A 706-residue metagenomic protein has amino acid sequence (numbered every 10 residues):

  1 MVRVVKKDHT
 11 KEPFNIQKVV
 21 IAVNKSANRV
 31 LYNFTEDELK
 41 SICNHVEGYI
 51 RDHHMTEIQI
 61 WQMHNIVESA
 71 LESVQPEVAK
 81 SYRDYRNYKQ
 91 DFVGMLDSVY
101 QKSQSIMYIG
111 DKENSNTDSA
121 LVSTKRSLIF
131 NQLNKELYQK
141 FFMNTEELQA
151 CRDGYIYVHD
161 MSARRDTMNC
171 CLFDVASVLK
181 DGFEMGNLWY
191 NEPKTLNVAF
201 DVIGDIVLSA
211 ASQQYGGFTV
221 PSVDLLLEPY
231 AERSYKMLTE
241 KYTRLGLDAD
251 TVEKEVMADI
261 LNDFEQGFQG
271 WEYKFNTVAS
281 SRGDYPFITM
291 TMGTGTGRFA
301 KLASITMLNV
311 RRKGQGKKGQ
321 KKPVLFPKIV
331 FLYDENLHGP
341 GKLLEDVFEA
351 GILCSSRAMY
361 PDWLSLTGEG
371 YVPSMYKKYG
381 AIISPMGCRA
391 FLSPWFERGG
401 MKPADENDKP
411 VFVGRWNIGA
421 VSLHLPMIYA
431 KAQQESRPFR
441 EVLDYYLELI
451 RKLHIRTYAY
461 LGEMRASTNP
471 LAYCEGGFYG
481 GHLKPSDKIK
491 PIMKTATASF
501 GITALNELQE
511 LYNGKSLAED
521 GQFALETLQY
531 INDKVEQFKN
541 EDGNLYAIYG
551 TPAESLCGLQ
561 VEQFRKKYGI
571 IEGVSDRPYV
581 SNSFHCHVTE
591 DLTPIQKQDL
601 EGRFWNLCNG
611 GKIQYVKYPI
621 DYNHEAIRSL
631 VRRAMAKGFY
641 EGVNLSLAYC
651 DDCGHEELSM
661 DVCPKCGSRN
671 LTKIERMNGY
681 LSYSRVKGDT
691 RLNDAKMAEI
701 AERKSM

Functional and structural regions predicted by a protein language model:
M1-Q101, K696-A701, M706: Charged, amphipathic alpha-helical regulatory modules used for macromolecular assembly or allosteric control
R3, E47-G48, L425-Q433, L508-G514: A short small-residue
L71, Q75, V93, A279 (+3 more regions): A structural signal for well-ordered alpha-helices, especially hydrophobic packing surfaces of coiled-coils
F92, G679-Y680: Conformational switch/transducer regions in large eukaryotic molecular machines and scaffolds
V99-K494, K515-L517, G521-R676, S682 (+1 more regions): Conserved catalytic cores of very large enzyme subunits
A498-L511, Q529: Contiguous, well-ordered alpha-helical segments that form the cores/surfaces of helical PPI scaffolds
V686-A695: Conserved helix-adjacent loop modules within structured domains
